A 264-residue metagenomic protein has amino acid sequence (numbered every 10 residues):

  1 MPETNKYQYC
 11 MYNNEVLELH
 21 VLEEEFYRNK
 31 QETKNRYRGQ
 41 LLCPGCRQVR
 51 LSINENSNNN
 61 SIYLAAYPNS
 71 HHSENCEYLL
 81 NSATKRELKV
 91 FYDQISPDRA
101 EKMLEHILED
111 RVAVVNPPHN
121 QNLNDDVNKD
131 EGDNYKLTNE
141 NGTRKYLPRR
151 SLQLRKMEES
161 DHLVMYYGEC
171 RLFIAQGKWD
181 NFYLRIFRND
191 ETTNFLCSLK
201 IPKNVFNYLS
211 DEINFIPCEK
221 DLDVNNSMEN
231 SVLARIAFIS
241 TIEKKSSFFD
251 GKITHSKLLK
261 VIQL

Functional and structural regions predicted by a protein language model:
M1-E109: N-terminal cysteine/histidine-rich coordination modules
E15-Q31, Q153-K156, P202, C218 (+3 more regions): Short, solvent-exposed coil/turn linker segments
G39-L42, I62-A66, D180-N189, G251: Generic recognition of long tandem-repeat/solenoid scaffolds
R47, C170, I242: A broadly conserved detector of short glycine/acidic/proline-rich loop/turn motifs that flank catalytic sites and bind
V49-R50, H71-C76, D190-S198, K244-D250: Short, surface-exposed beta-strand/loop "edge" segments at domain boundaries and coil↔beta transitions
F91-A234: Charged linear interaction tracts used for macromolecular binding and regulation
M228-L264: OB-fold/S1-family single-stranded nucleic acid-binding modules
